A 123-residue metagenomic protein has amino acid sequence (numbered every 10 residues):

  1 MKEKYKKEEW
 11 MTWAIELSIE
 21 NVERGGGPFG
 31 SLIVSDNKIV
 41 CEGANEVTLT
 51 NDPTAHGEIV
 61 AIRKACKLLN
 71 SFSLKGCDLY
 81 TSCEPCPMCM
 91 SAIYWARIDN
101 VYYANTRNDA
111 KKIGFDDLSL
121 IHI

Functional and structural regions predicted by a protein language model:
E3-R24: Short, basic/aromatic recognition patches
F29-V34: Short beta-strand scaffold segments in enzyme catalytic cores
V40-V47: Short beta->alpha transition motifs characteristic of CBS
L49-V60: A short, polar/charged loop-to-alpha-helix boundary motif
S71-C83: Immediate flanking context of iron-sulfur cluster ligation sites
T81-D99: Local cysteine-cluster metal-coordination motifs and their immediate loop/turn environment, predominantly Fe-S cluster
N105-T106: Short secondary-structure boundary segments
I121-I123: Conserved small/polar residues in nucleotide/adenosyl-binding loops
